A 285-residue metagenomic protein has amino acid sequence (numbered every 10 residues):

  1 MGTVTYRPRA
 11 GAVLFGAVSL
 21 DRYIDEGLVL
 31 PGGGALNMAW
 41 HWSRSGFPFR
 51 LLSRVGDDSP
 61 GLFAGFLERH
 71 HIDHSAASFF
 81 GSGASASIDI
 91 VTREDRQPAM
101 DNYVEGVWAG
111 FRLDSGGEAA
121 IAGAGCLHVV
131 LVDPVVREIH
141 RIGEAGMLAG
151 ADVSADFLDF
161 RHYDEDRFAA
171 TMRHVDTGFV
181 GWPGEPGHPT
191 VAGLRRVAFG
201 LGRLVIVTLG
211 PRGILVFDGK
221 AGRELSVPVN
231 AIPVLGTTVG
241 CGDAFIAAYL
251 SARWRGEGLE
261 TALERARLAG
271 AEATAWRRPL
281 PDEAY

Functional and structural regions predicted by a protein language model:
G2-L14, G65-R69, H74-F79, T92-E224 (+1 more regions): Ribokinase/PfkB-type carbohydrate-kinase core domain
G2-P8, V191-Y285: Conserved phosphate-binding/catalytic region of the ribokinase-like
P8-G11, F15, L20-I88, E94-D95 (+1 more regions): Substrate-binding N-lobe of the ribokinase-like
A17, D21, D156, T237 (+1 more regions): Acidic active-site catalytic centers that drive phospho-/nucleotidyl reactions and related ester hydrolyses
S19-Y23, F160, I232-V234: A short, flexible beta-alpha/helix-coil linker loop
L20, R44-F47, I72, V180 (+2 more regions): Generic secondary-structure signature for well-ordered alpha-helical cores
V29, R54-V55, D133, G240 (+1 more regions): Residue-level marker of alpha-helix boundaries and capping positions
S59-G61, A84-A86, D164, L215-V216 (+2 more regions): Short secondary-structure boundary/hinge segments and terminal tails
